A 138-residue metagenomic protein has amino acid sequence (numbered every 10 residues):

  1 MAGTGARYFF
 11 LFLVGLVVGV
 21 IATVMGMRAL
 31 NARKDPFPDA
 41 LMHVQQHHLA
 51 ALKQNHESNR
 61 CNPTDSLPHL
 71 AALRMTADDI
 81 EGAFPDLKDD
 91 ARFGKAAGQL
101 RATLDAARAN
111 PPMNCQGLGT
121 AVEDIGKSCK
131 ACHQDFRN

Functional and structural regions predicted by a protein language model:
M1-L16: N-terminal Sec-pathway targeting helices
Y8-F9, R92, D135: Intrinsic disorder/low-structure terminal segments
V20-D124: Extracytoplasmic c-type cytochrome modules immediately beyond a signal peptide or single-pass transmembrane anchor
I125-R137: The canonical Cys-X-X-Cys-His
